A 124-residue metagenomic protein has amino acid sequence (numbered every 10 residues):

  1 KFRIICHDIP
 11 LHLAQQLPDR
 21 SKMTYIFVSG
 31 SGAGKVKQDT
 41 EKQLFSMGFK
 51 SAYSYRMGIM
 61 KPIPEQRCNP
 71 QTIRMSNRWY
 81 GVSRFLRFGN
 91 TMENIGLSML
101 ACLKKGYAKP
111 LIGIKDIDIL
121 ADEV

Functional and structural regions predicted by a protein language model:
K1-Y55: Conserved Rossmann-fold NAD(P)-dependent oxidoreductase catalytic core, especially the SDR/UDP-sugar
F2, R56-M57, K109, I114: Generic secondary-structure boundary/loop-capping signal
G32, I59-K61, D118: Residue-level detector of flexible, active-site-proximal loop/helix-junction positions within diverse enzyme catalytic
K50-F85: Flexible, glycine-rich beta-alpha linker
V82-P110: C-terminal helical subdomain
L111-V124: A short, charged, Gly/Pro-tolerant segment at domain boundaries
